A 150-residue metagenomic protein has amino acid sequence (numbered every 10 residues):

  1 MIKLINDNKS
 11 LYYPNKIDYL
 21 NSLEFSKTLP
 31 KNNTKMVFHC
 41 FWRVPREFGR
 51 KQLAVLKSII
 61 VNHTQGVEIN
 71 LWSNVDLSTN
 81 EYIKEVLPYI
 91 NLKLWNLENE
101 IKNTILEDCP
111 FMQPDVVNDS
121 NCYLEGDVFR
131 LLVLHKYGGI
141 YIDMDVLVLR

Functional and structural regions predicted by a protein language model:
M1-V37: Juxtamembrane luminal stem/stalk of type II transmembrane Golgi/ER carbohydrate-processing enzymes
F38-P45: A conserved hydrophobic helix/loop-capping motif in glycosyltransferases and polysaccharide synthases
P45-K51: A short, glycine/small-residue-rich beta-strand->loop->alpha-helix junction that serves as a flexible
Q52-V55, G126-D127: Amphipathic coiled-coil/heptad-repeat helices and related helical stalk/stem segments that mediate oligomerization
L56-G66: Short, acidic, metal-binding catalytic loop of nucleotide-sugar glycosyltransferases
E68-V75: Short internal beta-strands
S78-V128: Active-site-proximal specificity loops/subdomain of glycosyltransferases
D119-R150: GT-A fold catalytic core of metal-dependent nucleotide-sugar glycosyltransferases, centered on the diacidic
